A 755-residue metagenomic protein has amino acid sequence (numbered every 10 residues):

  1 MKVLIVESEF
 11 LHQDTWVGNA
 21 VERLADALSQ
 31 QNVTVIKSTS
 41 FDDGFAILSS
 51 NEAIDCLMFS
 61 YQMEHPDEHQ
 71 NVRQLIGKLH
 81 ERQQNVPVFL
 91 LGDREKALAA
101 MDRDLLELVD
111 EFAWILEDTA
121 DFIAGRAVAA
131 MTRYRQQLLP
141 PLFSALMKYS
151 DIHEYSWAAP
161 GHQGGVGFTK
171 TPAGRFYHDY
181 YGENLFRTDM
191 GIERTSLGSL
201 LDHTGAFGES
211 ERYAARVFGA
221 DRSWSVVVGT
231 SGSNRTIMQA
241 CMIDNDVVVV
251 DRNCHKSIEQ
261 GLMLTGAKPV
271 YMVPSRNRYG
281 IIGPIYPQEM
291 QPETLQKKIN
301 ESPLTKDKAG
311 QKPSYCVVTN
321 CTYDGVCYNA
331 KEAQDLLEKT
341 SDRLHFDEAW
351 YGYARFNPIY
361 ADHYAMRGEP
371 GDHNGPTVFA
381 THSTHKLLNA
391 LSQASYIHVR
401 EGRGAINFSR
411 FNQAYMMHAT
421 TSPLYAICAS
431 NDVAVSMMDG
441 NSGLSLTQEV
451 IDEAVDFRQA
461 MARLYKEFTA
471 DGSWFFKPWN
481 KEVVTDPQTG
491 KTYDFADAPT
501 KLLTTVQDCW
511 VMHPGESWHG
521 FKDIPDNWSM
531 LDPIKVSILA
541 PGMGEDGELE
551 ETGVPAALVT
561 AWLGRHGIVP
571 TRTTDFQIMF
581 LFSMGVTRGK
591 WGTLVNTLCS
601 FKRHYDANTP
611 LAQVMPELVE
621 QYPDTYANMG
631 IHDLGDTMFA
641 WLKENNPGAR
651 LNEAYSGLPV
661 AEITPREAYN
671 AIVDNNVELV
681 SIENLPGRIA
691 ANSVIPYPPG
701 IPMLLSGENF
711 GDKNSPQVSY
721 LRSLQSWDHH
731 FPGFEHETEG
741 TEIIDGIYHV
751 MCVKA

Functional and structural regions predicted by a protein language model:
M1-L28, K37, L57, F89 (+1 more regions): Conserved acidic segment of CheY-like receiver
S8, Y61-M63, N320: Residue immediately C-terminal to the conserved phosphorylatable aspartate in receiver
E9-L11, L90-A97, D118, A349-Y353 (+1 more regions): Short beta-alpha junction loops
T15-L24, D67-G77, P292-Q296, A330-K331 (+3 more regions): Well-ordered, non-membrane alpha-helical segments in soluble/globular domains
W16-E22, F41-G44, A53-Q83, G92-A100: Conserved phosphotransfer microenvironments
S38-F41, A46-N51, G77, T230-I243 (+1 more regions): Conserved PLP-enzyme active-site core in the AAT-like
L48-E52, C56, V72, K96-L98 (+4 more regions): Non-catalytic terminal extensions of PLP-dependent enzymes
E183-G232: Conserved N-terminal alpha-helix of the aminotransferase class I/II PLP-enzyme fold
